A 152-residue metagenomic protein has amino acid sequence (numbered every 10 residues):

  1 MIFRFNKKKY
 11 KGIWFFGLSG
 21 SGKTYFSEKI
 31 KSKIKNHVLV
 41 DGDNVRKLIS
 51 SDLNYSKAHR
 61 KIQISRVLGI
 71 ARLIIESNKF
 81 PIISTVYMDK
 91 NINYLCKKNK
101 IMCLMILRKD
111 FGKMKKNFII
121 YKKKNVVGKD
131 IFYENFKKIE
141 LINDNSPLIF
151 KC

Functional and structural regions predicted by a protein language model:
M1-K8, K29, K33, K98 (+1 more regions): NTP-dependent small-molecule kinase module
I13-F15: Hydrophobic anchor at the beta1->P-loop junction of P-loop NTPases
S21: ATP-binding Walker
T24: Walker A/P-loop
S27-E76: Conserved substrate/cofactor phosphate-moiety recognition/catalytic segment in nucleotide-dependent phosphotransferases
A58-C103, L107, F111: Glycine-rich phosphate-binding loop used to anchor ATP phosphates in small-molecule kinases, encompassing both
M114-C152: Small-molecule kinase domains that catalyze NTP-dependent phosphoryl transfer to phosphate-bearing small molecules
